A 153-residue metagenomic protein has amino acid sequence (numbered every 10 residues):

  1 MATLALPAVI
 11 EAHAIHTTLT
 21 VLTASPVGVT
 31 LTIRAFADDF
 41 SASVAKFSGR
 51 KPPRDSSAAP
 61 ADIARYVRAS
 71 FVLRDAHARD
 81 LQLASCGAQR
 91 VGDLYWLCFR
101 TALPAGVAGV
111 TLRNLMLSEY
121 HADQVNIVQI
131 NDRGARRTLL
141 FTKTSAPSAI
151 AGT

Functional and structural regions predicted by a protein language model:
M1-A8: Bacterial N-terminal signal peptides
I10-T153: N-terminal soluble domains immediately following signal/targeting peptides that reside in extracytoplasmic
